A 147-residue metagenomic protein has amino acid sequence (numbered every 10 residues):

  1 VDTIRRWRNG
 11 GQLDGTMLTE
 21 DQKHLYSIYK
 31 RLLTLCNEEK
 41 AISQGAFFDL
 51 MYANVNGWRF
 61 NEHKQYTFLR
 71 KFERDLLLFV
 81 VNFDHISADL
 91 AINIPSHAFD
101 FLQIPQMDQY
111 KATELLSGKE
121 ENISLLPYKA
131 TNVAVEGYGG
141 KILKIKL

Functional and structural regions predicted by a protein language model:
V1-Y110, G137: Loop/helix patches that line or flank the sugar-binding groove of alpha-linked glycan CAZymes
L33, N37-K40, S117-E120, K146: Hydrophobic alpha-helix feature that most strongly marks membrane-spanning transmembrane helices and their immediate
L69, T113, K144: Residue-level detector of conserved, well-ordered beta-strand and adjacent loop positions that form binding/recognition
D108-K129: Solvent-exposed beta-strand/loop surfaces of large extracellular or lumenal domains
I123-L147: C-terminal beta-strand-rich structural cap/linker in extracellular carbohydrate-active enzymes
